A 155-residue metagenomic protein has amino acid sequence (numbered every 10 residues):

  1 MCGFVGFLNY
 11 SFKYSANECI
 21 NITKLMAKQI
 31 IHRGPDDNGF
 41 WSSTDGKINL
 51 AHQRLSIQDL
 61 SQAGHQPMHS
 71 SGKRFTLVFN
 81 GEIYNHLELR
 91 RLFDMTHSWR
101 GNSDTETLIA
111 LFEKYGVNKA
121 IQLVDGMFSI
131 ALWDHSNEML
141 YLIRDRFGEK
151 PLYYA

Functional and structural regions predicted by a protein language model:
M1-A155: N-terminus-centric sequence/structural signature that marks the extreme N-terminus and adjacent "lid/interface" module
